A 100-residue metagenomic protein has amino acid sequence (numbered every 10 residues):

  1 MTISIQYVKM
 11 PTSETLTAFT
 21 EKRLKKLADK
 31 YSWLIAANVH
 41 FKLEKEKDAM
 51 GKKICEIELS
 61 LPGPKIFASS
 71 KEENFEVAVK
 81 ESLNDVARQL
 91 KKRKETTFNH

Functional and structural regions predicted by a protein language model:
M1-H100: N-terminal, polar/charged subdomain of small-to-medium soluble alpha/beta proteins
